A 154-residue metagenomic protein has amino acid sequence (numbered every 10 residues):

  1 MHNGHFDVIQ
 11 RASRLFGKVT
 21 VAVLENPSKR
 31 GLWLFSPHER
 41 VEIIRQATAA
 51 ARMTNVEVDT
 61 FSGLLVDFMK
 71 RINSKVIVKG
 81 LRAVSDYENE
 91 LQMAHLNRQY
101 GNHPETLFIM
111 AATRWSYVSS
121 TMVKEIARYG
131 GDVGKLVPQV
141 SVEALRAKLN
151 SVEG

Functional and structural regions predicted by a protein language model:
M1-G154: Nucleotidyltransferase catalytic core that binds NTPs
